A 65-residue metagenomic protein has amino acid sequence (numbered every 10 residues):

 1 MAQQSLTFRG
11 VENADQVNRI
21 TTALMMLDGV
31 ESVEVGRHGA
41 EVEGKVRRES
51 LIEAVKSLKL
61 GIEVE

Functional and structural regions predicted by a protein language model:
M1-Q3: Short, low-complexity disordered segments enriched in Ser/Pro/Gly and basic
S5-Q16: Short, surface-exposed ligand-recognition loops at beta-strand->loop->(often short) alpha-helix junctions that present
L24-V35, G61: Short acidic amphipathic segments
H38-G44: A generic structural motif
V46-V64: Charge-rich, low-aromatic oligomerization/scaffolding segments with amphipathic character
